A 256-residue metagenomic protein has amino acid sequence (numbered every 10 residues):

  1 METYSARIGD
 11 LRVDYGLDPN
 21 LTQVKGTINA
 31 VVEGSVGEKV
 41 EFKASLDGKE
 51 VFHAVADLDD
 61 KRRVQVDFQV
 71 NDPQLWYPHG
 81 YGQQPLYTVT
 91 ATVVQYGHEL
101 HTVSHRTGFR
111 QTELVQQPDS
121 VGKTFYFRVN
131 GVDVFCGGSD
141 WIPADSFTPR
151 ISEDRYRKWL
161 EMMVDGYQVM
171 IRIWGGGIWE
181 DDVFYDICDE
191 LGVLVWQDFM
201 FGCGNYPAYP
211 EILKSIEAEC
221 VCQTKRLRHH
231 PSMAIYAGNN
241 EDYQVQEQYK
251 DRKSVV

Functional and structural regions predicted by a protein language model:
M1-I171: Secreted/periplasmic carbohydrate-active enzymes, especially glycoside hydrolases
A91-Y96, Q116-R252: Substrate-binding cleft of carbohydrate-active enzyme catalytic domains
V255: Conserved small/polar residues in nucleotide/adenosyl-binding loops
